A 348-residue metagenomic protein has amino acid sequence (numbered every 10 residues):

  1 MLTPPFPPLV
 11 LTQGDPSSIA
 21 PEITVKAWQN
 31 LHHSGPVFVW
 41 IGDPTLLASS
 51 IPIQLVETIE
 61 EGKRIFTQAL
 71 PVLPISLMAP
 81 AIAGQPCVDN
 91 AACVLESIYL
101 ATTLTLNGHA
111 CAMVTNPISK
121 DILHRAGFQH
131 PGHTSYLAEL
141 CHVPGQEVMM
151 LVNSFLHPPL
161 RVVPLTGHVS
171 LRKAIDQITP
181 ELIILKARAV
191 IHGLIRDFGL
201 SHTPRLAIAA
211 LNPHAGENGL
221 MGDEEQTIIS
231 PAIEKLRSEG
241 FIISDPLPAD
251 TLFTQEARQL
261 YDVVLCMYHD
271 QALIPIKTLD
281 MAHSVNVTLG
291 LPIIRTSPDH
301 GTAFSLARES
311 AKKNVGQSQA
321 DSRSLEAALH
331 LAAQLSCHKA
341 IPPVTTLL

Functional and structural regions predicted by a protein language model:
M1-E224, S230-L348: Anion-binding alpha/beta catalytic cores of soluble intermediary-metabolism enzymes, centered on
